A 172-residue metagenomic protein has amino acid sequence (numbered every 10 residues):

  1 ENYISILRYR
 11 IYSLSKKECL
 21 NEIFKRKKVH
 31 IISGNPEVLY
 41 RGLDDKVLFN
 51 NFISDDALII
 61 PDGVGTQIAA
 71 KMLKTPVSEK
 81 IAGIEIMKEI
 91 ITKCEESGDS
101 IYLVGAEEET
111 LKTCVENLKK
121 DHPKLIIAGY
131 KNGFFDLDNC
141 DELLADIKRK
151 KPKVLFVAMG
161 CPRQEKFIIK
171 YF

Functional and structural regions predicted by a protein language model:
E1-E79: N-terminal nucleotide/polyanion-binding subdomain common to many enzyme families
K27-V29, D56, E96-S100, P152: A general structural motif
I31-S33, I60, Y102, V154-A158: Structural motif
N35-V38, M159-Q164: Short glycine-rich anion-binding loops that position phosphate/pyrophosphate groups of nucleotides and phosphorylated
V47-N50, N117-D121, F172: Short, solvent-exposed amphipathic alpha-helical segments in soluble enzyme and RNA/protein-processing domains
Q67-D146, K150: Conserved beta-alpha
C114-V115, E165-F172: Short Gly/Thr/Asp-enriched flexible loops that form oxyanion-binding sites at enzyme active sites
I147, K151-C161: Proline-aspartate-enriched helix->loop->beta-strand connector
